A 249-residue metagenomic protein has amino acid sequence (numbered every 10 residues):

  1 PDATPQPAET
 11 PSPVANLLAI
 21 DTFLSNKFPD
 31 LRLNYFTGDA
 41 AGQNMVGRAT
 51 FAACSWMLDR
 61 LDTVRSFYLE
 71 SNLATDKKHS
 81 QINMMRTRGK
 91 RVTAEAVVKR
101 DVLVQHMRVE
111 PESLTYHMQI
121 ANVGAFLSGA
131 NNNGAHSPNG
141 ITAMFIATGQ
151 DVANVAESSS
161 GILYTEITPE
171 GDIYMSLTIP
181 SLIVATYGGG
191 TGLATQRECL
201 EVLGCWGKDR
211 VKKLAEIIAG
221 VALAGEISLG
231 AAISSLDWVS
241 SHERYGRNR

Functional and structural regions predicted by a protein language model:
P1, V98-R100, R210: General structural signal for secondary-structure boundaries
P1-C54: Intrinsically disordered, low-complexity linker/loop segments enriched in Gly/Pro and charged/polar residues
P7, A53-W56, R60, A143-A147 (+4 more regions): Generic, well-ordered alpha-helical scaffold segments in large soluble proteins
E9-F23, R60-N72, L114-H117, D151-S159 (+3 more regions): Flexible, glycine/charged-enriched surface loops at secondary-structure junctions
N26-K27, N133, R210: Hydrophobic alpha-helical segments with strong N-terminal bias
Y35-T191: Glycine-rich anion/phosphate-binding loop at the beta-strand->alpha-helix junction
Y174-R249: Internal helix-turn-beta structural module
